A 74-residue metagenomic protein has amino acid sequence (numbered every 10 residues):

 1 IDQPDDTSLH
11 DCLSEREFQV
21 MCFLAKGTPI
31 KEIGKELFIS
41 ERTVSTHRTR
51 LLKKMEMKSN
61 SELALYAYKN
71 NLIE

Functional and structural regions predicted by a protein language model:
I1-P4: N-terminal regulatory/sensing modules of transcriptional regulators
D6-E41: Helix-turn-helix DNA-binding segment
C12, L63-A64: Noncatalytic linker/hinge segments flanking ATPase motor cores
R16, F23, H47, Y66-Y68: Heptad-repeat coiled-coil/leucine-zipper interface motif in alpha-helices, recognizing the periodic a/d hydrophobic core
M21-A25, L52, A64: Hydrophobic residues on short alpha-helical segments
P29-E62: Recognition helix of helix-turn-helix DNA-binding domains
I73-E74: …primarily DNA-binding HTH/wHTH and HhH modules…
